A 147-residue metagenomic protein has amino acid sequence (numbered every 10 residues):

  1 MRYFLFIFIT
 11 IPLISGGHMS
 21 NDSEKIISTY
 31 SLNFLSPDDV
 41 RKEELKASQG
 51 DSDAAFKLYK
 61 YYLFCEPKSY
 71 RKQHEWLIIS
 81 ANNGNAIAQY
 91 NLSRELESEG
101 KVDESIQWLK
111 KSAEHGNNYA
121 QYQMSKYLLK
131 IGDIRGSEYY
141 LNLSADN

Functional and structural regions predicted by a protein language model:
G17-K60: N-terminal leader/linker segments that initiate helical-solenoid repeat arrays
S48-D51, F64-C65, N83-N85, H115-N117 (+1 more regions): Short helix-capping/linker turns of helical repeat alpha-solenoids
C65-P67, E99, I131: Structural motif corresponding to the intra-repeat A-B loop/turn of tetratricopeptide repeats
